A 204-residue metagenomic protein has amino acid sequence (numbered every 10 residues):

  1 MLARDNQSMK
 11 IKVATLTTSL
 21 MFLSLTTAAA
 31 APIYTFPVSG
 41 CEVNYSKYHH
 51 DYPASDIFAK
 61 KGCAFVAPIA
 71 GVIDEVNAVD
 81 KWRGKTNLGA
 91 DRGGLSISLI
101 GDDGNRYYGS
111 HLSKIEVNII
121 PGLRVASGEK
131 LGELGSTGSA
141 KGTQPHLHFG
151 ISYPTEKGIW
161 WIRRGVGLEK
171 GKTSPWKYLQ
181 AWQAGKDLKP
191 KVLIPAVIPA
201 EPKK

Functional and structural regions predicted by a protein language model:
N6-L16: Bacterial N-terminal signal peptides that target proteins for export
T17-S24: Bacterial N-terminal signal peptides
T26-A30: Sec/Tat signal peptide C-region and signal peptidase I cleavage site
A31-Y34, D51, I120-A126, T143-K204: Acidic, glycine-rich catalytic/binding loops that coordinate metals and/or anionic ligands
A59-K61, N118: Short, small/polar residue-rich loop motifs at catalytic or cofactor-binding pockets
F65, G71-I73, G122-L134: A structural signal for short beta-strand/turn segments enriched in small hydrophobics and glycine
P68-P121, Q144-G150: Zn2+-dependent peptidoglycan hydrolase active-site motif and core
K85-L88, S96-L99, A126-A140: Short hydrophobic beta/alpha edge segments that flank linear recognition/processing sites
